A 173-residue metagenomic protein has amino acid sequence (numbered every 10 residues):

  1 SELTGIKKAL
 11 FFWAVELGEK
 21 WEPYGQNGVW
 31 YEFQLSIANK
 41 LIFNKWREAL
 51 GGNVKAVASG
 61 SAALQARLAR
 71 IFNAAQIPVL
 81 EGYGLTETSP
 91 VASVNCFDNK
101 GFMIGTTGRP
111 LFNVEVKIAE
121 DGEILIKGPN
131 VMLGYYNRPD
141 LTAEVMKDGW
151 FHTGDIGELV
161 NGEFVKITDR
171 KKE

Functional and structural regions predicted by a protein language model:
S1-G101: Gly/Ser/Thr-rich phosphate-binding loop
N44, G105, D140: Active-site phosphate/pyrophosphate- and oxyanion-stabilizing loops and adjacent acidic/basic residues in soluble
A49-L50, G108-P110: Solvent-exposed alpha-helices and their adjacent loops that cap or buttress functional pockets in soluble metabolic
A58, E81-Y83, G105, L125 (+1 more regions): Short conserved micro-motifs on helix faces and helix-strand junctions that flank and scaffold key functional residues
S93, I104-G105, G149-W150: Short, intrinsically disordered/low-complexity patches at protein termini and at juxtamembrane boundaries
K100-R109: A polyampholytic, Gly/Pro-enriched intrinsically disordered region
P110-E173: Conserved ATP-binding/catalytic segment of the ANL
